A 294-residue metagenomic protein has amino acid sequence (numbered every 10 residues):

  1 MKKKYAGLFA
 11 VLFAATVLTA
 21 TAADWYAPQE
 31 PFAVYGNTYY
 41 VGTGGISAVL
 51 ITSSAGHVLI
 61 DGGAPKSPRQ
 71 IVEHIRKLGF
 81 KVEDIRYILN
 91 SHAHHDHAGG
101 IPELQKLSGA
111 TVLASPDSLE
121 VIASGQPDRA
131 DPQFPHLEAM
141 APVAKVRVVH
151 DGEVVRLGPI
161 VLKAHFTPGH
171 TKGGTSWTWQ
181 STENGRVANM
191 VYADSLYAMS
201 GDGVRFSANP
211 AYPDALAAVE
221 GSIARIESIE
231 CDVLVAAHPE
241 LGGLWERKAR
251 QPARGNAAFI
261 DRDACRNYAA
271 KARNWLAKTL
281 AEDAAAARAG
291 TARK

Functional and structural regions predicted by a protein language model:
M1-F9: Bacterial N-terminal signal peptides that target proteins for export
L12, A20-D24, N184, A198-K294: Accessory terminal helices/loops
A23, A27-Q29, A33-Y35, D84 (+4 more regions): Metallo-beta-lactamase
W25-L78, V82, S176-A198: Conserved beta-strand hairpin/beta-sheet module of binuclear metal-dependent hydrolase folds, prominently
N37, I51, D61, H92 (+6 more regions): Divalent metal-coordination and catalytic microenvironments
I60-G62, I85-H94, L113-S115, F166-G169 (+3 more regions): Active-site neighborhood of phospho(di)ester-bond hydrolases with catalytic His/Asp-centered motifs
K66-R69, R76-V154, A253-R254, I260 (+1 more regions): Active-site HxH/HxHxD metal-binding segment of metal-dependent hydrolases
S67, A93-G99, L119-I122, K172-T175 (+2 more regions): Active-site environment of divalent metal-dependent phosphoester hydrolases
